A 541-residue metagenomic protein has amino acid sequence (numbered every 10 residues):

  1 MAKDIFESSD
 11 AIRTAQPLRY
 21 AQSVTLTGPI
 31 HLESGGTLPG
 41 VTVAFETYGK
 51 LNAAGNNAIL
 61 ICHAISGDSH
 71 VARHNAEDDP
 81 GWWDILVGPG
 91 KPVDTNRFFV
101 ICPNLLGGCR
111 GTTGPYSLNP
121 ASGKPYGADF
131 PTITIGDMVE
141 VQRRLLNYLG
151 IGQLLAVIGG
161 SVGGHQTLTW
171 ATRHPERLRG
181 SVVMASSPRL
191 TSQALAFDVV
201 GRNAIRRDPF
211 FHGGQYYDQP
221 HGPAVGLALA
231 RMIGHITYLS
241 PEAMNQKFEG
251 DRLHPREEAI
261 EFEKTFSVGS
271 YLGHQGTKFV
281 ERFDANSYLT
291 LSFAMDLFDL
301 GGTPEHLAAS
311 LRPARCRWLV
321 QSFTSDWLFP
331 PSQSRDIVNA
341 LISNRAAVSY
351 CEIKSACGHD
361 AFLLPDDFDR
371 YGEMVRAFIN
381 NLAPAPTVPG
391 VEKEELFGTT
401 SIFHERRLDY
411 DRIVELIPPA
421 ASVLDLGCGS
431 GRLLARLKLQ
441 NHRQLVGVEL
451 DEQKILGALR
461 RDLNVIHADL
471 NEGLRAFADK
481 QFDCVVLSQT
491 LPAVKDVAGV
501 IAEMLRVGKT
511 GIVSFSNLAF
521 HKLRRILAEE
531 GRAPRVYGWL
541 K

Functional and structural regions predicted by a protein language model:
E46, K50-N119: N-terminal cap/lid subdomain of alpha/beta-hydrolase-fold enzymes
G136-L155: Conserved acidic catalytic loop of the alpha/beta-hydrolase fold
V183-K278: Alpha/beta-hydrolase-fold enzymes
V320-S322: Short beta-strand/loop motif that positions the catalytic acidic residue of the alpha/beta-hydrolase fold
C351-V391: Catalytic active-site module of serine/aspartate enzymes centered on a nucleophile-bearing elbow/loop
H404-A420: Conserved alpha-helix/loop element of class I SAM-dependent methyltransferases that forms part of the SAM/SAH-binding
R432, R436-G473: Class I SAM-dependent methyltransferase SAM/SAH-binding core
A498-K541: S-adenosyl-L-methionine-dependent methyltransferase catalytic module, highlighting the catalytic core
